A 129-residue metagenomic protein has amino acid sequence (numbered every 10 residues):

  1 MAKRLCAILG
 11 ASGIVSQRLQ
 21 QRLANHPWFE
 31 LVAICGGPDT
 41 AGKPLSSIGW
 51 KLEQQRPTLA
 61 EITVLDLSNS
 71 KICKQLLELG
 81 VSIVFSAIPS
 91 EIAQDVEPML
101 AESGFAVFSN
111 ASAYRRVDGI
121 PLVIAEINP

Functional and structural regions predicted by a protein language model:
M1-P129: N-terminal Rossmann-like NAD(P) cofactor-binding subdomain of oxidoreductases, focused on the glycine-rich
